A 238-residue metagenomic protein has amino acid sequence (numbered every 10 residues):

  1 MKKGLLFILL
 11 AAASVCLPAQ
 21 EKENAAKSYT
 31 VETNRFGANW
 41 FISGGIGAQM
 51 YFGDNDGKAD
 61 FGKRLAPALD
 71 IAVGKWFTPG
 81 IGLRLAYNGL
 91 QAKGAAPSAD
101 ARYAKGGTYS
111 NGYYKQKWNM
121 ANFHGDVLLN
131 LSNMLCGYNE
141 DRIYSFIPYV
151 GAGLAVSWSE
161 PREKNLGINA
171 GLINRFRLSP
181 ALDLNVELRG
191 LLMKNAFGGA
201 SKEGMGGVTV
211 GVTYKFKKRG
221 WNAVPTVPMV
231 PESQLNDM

Functional and structural regions predicted by a protein language model:
M1-T33, R219-M238: Cleavable N-terminal export/targeting peptides
Q20-G74: Short glycine/proline- and aromatic-enriched beta-strand/turn motifs that initiate or cap beta-hairpins
S28-N39, G80, N133-F146, L178-A181 (+1 more regions): Short loop/turn motifs that connect adjacent beta-strands in outer-membrane beta-barrel proteins
A38, K63-P67, N119-F123, Y144 (+2 more regions): Residues that define the transmembrane beta-barrel architecture of outer-membrane proteins
G44-A48, I71-K75, G125-L131, V150-L154 (+3 more regions): Residues on the lipid-exposed face of transmembrane beta-strands in outer-membrane beta-barrel proteins
D54-D60, A95-R102, N139-D141, S159-I168 (+2 more regions): Outer-membrane beta-barrel translocator domains and adjoining extracellular loop/strand segments of Gram-negative
P79-L166: Gram-negative (and chloroplast) outer-membrane scaffold detector with strong preference for beta-barrel transmembrane
G94-A99, R177-M238: Predominantly the C-terminal beta-signal and adjacent terminal strand-loop region of outer-membrane beta-barrel
